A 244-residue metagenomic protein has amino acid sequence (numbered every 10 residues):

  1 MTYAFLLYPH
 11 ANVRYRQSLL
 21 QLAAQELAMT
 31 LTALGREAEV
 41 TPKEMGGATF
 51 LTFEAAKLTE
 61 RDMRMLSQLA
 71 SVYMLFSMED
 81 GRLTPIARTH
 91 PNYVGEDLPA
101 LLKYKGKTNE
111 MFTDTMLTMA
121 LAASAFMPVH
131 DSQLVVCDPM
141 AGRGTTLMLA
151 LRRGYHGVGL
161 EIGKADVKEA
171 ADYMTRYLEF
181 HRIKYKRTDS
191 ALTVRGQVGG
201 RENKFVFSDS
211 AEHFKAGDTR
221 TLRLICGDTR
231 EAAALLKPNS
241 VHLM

Functional and structural regions predicted by a protein language model:
M1-L31, A48-S71, S77-M244: Class I S-adenosyl-L-methionine-dependent methyltransferase catalytic core
L31-E37: Short secondary-structure junctions
E39-G46: Short beta-strand
